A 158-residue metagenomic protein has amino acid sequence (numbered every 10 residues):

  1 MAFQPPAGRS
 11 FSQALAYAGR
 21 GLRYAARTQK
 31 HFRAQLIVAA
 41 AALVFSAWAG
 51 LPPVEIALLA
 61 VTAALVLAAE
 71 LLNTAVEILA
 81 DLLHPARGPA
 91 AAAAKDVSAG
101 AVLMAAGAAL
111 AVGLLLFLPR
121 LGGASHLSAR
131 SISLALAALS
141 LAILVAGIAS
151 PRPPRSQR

Functional and structural regions predicted by a protein language model:
M1-L72, A101-R158: Hydrophobic alpha-helical transmembrane segments
L65-A101: Acidic (Asp/Glu-rich) catalytic motifs at the cytosolic membrane interface
